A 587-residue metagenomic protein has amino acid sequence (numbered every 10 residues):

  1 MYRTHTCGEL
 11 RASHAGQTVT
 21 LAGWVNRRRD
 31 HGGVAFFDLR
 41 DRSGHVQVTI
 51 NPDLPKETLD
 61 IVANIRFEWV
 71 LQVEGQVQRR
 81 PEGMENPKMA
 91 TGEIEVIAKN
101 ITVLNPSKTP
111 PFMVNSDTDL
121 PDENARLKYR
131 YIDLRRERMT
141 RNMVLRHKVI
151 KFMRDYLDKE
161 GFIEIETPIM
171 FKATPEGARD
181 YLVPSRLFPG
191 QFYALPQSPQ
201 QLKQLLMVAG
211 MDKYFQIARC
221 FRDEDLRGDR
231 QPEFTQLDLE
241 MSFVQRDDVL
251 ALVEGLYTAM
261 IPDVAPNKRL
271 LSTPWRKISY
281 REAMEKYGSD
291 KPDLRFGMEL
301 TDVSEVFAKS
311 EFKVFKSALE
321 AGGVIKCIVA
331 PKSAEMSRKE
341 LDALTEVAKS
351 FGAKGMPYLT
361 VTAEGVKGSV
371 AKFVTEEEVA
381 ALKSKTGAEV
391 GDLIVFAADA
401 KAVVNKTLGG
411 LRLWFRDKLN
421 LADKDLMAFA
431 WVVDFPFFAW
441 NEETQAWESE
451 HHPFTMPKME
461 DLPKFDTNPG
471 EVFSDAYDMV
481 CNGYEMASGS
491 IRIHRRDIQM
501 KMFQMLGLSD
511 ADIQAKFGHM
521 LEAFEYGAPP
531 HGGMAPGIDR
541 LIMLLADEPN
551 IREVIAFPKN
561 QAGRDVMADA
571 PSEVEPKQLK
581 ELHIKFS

Functional and structural regions predicted by a protein language model:
M1-S587: Class II aminoacyl-tRNA synthetase catalytic cores and aaRS-like
